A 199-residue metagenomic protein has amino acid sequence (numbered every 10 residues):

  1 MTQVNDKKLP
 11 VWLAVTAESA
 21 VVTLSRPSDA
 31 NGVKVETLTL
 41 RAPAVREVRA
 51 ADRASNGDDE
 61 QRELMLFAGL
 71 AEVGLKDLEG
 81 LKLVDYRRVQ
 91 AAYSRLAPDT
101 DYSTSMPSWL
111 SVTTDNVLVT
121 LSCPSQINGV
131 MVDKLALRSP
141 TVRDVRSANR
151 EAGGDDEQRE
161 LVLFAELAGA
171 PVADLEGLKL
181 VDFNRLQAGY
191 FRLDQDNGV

Functional and structural regions predicted by a protein language model:
T2-V199: Short, surface-exposed, charged amphipathic helix/loop patches that serve as local interaction elements
